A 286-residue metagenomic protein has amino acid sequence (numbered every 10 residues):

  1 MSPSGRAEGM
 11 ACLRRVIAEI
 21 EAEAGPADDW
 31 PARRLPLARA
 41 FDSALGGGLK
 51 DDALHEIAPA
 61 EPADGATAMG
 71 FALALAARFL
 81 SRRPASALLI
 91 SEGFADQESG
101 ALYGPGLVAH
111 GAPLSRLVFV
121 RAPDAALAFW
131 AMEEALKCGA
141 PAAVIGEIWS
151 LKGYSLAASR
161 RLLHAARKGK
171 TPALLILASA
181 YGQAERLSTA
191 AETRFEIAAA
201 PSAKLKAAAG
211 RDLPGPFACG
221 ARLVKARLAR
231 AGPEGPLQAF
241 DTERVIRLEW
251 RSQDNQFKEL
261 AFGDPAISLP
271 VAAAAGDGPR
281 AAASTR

Functional and structural regions predicted by a protein language model:
M1-L88, G100, G106, H110-S115 (+1 more regions): Detector for small/aliphatic-rich hydrophobic stretches
S2, A229-R286: C-terminal regions of RecA-like/P-loop NTPase motor modules
I57, L117, V144, A166 (+1 more regions): Conserved RecA-like P-loop NTPase ATPase core
A60-E61, S91-F94, S179: Residue-level signal for short, function-critical loop segments
L80-S81, G111-A112, H164-T171, L213-P214: Arginine/glycine-rich "motif VI" loop of SF2 helicases in the C-terminal RecA-like domain
A85-A142: Conserved inter-motif catalytic segment of the P-loop NTP-binding fold
S99, V108-H110, S188-P216, A221-V224: Acidic, Ser/Thr-rich peripheral helices and adjacent loops at domain boundaries
R121-A199: P-loop NTPase motor core
